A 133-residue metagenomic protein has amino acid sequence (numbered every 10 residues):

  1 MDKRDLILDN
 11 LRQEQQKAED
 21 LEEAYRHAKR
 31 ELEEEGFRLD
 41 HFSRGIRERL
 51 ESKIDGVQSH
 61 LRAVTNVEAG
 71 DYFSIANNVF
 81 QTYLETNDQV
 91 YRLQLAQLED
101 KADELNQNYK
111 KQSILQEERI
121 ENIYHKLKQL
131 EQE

Functional and structural regions predicted by a protein language model:
M1-E133: Charge-rich amphipathic alpha-helical interaction elements
